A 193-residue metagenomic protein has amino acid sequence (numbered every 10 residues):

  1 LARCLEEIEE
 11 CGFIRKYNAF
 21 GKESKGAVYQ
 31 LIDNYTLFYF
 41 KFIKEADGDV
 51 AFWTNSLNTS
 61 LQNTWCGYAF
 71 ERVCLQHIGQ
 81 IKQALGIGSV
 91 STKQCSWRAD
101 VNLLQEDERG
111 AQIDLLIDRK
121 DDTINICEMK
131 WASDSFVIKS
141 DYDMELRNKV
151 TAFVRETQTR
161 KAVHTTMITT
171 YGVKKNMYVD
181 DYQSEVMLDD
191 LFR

Functional and structural regions predicted by a protein language model:
L1-C11: Short amphipathic alpha-helical interaction segments
E9-F20: A short, conserved structural fragment
A19-R193: A cross-kingdom feature that marks ATP-driven nucleic-acid transaction machinery
